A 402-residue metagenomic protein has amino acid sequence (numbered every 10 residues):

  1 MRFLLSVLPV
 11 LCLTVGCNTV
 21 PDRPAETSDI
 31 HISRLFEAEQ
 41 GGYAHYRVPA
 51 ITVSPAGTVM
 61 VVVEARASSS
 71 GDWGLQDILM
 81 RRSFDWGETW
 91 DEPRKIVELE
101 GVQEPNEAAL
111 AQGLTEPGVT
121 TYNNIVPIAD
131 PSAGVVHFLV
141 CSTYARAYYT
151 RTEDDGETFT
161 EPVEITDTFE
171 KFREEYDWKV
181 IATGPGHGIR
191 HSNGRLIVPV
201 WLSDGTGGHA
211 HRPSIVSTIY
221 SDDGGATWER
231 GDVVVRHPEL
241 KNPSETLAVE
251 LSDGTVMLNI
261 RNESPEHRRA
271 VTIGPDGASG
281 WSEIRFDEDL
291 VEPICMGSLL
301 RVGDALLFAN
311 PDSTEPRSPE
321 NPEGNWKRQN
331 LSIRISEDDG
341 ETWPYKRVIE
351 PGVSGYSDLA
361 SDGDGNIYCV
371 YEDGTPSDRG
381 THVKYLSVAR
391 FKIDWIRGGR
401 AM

Functional and structural regions predicted by a protein language model:
M1-L4: Positively charged n-region of N-terminal signal peptides that target proteins for export
V7-C12: Gram-negative bacterial Sec-dependent N-terminal signal peptides
T14-G16: C-terminal motif of bacterial Sec signal peptides marking the signal peptidase cleavage site
N18-M402: Asp-box/BNR beta-propeller blade signature and adjacent active/binding-site loops in extracellular glycan-interacting
